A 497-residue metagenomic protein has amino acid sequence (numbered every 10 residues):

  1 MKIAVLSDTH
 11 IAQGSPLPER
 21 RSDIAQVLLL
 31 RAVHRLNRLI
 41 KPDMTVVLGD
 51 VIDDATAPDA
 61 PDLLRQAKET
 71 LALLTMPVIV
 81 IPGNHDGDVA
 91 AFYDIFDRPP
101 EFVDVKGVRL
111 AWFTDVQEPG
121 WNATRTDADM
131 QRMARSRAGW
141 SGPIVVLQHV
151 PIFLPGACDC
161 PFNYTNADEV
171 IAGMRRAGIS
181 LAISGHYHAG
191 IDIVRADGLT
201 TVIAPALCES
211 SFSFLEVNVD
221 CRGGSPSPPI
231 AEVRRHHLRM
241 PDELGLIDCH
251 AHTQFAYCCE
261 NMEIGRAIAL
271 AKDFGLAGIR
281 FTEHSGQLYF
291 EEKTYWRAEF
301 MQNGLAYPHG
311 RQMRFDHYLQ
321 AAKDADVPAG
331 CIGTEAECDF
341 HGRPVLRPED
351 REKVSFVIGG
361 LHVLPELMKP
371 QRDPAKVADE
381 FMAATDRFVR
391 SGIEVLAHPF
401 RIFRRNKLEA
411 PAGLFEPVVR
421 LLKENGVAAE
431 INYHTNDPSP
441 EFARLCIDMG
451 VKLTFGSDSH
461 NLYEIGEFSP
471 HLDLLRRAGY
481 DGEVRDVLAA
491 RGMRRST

Functional and structural regions predicted by a protein language model:
M1-P61, M240-A267, K272-D273: N-terminal active-site segment of His-dependent metallophosphoesterases
L6, D23, L30, I191-D242 (+1 more regions): Binuclear metal-dependent phosphoesterase catalytic core
S7-L28, D53-D59, V89-D97, E118-D127 (+5 more regions): Acidic/histidine-rich helix-loop elements that form or flank divalent-metal/phosphate-binding sites at the catalytic
S22-V105, W296-D324: Core catalytic region of metal-dependent phosphoesterases/phosphodiesterases, especially metallo-beta-lactamase-like
A32-M44, N122-T200, A383-F388: His/acidic metal-ligating clusters that form di-metal
A57-A138, N166-R175, D197-I203, F214-E216: Extended active-site neighborhood of metal-dependent phosphoesterases/phosphodiesterases
R239-C249, T253, R390, F403-T497: Charged catalytic cores and adjacent phosphate/nucleic-acid-binding surfaces used for phosphate/nucleic-acid chemistry
L288-E424, R476-Y480: Extended substrate/RNA-proximal surfaces in nucleic-acid metabolism proteins
